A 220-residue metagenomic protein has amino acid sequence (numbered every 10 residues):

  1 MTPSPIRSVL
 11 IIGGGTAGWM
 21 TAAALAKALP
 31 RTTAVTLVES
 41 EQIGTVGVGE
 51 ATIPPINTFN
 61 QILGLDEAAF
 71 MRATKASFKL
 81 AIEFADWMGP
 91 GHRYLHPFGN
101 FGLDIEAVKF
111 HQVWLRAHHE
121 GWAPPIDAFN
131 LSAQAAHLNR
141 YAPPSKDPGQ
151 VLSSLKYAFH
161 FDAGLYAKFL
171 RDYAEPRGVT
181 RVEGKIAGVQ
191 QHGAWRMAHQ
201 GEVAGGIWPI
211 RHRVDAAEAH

Functional and structural regions predicted by a protein language model:
P3-G15: Beta1/beta-strand and adjacent pyrophosphate-binding region of the FAD-binding site in flavoprotein oxidoreductases
L10, A34-T36, T180: A structural signal for isolated positions on well-ordered beta-strands in alpha/beta enzyme cores
I12, V38-E39, G184: The conserved SAM/SAH-binding core of class I Rossmann-like methyltransferase domains, concentrating on the hydrophobic
G18: N-terminal Rossmann-fold NAD(P) dinucleotide-binding loop
A26-V48: Glycine-rich FAD pyrophosphate-binding loop
V48-A136: Dinucleotide-binding Rossmann-like beta1-alpha1 core, especially the glycine-rich loop that anchors the ADP
A123-F161: Alpha-helix-centered segments that form part of catalytic cores
P148-H220: Predominantly flavin-linked oxidoreductase catalytic cores and closely associated redox partners
